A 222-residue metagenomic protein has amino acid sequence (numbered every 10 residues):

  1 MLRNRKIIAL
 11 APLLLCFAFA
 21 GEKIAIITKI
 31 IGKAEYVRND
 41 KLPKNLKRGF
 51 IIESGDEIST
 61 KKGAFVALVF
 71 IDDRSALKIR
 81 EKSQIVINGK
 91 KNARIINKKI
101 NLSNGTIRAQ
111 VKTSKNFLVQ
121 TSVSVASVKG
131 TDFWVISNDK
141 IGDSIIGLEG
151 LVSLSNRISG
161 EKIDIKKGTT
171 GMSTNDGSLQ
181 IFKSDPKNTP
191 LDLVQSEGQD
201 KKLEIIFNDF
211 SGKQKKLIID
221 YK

Functional and structural regions predicted by a protein language model:
L2-L10, C16-K23, K41-E53, K61 (+4 more regions): C-terminal interaction modules
G21-D40, K61-A64, E81-S83, I87 (+3 more regions): Glycine- and acidic-residue-biased ligand/ion/polar-headgroup-sensing regions
G55, G63, E81-Q84, S122 (+3 more regions): Tight coil/turn sites that cap or link beta-strands
F65-I71, K112-T121: Short aromatic-glycine motifs in intrinsically disordered, low-complexity regions
D73-S83: Short Gly/aromatic-enriched secondary-structure transition segments
V125: Active-site-proximal inter-transmembrane loops
W134: Active-site/ligand-binding-proximal alpha/beta "capping" segment
